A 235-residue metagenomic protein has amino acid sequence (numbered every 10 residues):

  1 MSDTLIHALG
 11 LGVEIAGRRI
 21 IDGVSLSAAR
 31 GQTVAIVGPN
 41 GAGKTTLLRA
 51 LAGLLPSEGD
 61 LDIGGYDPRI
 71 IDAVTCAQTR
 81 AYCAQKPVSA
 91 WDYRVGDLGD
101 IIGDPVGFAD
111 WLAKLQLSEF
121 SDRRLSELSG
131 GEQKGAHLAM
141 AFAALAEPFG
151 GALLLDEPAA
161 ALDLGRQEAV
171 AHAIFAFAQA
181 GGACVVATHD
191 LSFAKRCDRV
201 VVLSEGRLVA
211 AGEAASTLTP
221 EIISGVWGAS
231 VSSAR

Functional and structural regions predicted by a protein language model:
I6, I21-G23: Conserved structural motif at the start of ABC-family nucleotide-binding domains
V37-P39: The feature captures the beta-strand-to-loop junction immediately N-terminal to the Walker
A52: Helix-to-loop junction immediately C-terminal to a conserved catalytic motif
D60-T75: ABC ATPase NBD Q-loop/coupling interface
V106-S121, F142: Conserved ABC ATPase "signature" region
G150-E157: Catalytic Walker B motif of ABC-type/P-loop ATPase nucleotide-binding domains
A187-H189: H-loop/switch region of ABC-family ATPase nucleotide-binding domains
V200-A214: H-loop (His-switch) and adjacent beta-strand-loop-beta switch element of ABC-type ATPase nucleotide-binding domains
